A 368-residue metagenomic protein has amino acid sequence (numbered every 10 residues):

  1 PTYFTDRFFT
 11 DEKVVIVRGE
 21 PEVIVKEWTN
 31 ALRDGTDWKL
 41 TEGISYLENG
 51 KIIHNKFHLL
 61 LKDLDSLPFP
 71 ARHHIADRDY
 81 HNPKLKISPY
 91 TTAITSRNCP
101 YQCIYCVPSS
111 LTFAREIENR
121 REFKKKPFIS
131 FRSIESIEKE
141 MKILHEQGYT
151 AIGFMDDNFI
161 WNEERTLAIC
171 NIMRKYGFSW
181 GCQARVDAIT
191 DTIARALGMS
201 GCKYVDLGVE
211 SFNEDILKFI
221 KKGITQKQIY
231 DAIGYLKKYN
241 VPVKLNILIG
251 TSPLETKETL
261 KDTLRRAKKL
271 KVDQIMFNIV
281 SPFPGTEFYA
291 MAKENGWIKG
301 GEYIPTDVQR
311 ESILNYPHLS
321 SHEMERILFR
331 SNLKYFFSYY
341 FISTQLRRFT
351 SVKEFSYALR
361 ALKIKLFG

Functional and structural regions predicted by a protein language model:
P1-L61, I279, G285: Glycine-rich beta-alpha loop elements in corrinoid/cobalamin-binding modules across cobalamin-dependent enzymes
D6-T10, I193, L254-K269: Catalytic cores of alpha/beta
P21, A194-F212, D273-P282, E302: Non-cysteine beta-strand/loop elements that form the S-adenosyl-L-methionine
S45-E48, E258-M276, V280-G368: C-terminal accessory regions of radical SAM enzymes
H58-R78: A short, charged helix-loop
R72-K244, R265: Radical SAM [4Fe-4S] cluster-binding motif and immediate context
M155-N162, R185-V186, L248-S252, N278-E287: Short, solvent-exposed turn/loop segments enriched in Gly/Ser/Thr/Pro and often Arg
E210-K221, I233-T259, N278-P284, R310-L319: Conserved strand-turn element in the central/C-terminal portion of the radical SAM core barrel that lines
